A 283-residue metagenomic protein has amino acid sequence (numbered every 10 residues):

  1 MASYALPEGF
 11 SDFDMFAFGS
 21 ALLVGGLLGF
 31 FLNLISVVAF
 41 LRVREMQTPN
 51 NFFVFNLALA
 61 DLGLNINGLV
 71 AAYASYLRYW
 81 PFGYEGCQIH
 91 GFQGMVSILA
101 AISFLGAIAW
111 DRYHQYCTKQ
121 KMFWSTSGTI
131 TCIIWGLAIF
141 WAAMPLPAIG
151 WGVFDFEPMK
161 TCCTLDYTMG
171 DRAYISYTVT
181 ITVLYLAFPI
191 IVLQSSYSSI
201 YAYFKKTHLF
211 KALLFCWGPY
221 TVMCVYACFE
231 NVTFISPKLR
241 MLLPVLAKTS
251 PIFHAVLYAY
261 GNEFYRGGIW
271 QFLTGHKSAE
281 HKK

Functional and structural regions predicted by a protein language model:
M1-F31: Extracellular N-terminal segment of 7TM GPCRs
A2-P7, Y79-M95, S127-T131, F140-A187: Loop architecture of class A 7-transmembrane GPCRs
S11-S20, P49-I108, H114-M122: Extracellular TM2-ECL1-early TM3 structural module of rhodopsin-like
G26-G29, N56-G68, I130-A142, T182-I190 (+2 more regions): Alpha-helical transmembrane segments of multi-pass membrane proteins
F30-L41, N65-L69, V96-K119, T131-C132 (+1 more regions): Cytoplasm-facing ends of alpha-helical transmembrane segments in multi-pass membrane proteins
F104-Y116, P145-E157, V179-A227, L257-A259: Class A (rhodopsin-like) GPCR signature focused on the TM5-ICL3 interface and adjacent 7TM helical core
F215-V225, M241-K283: Seventh transmembrane helix
V225-L239: Extracellular/periplasmic helix-loop-helix junctions in multi-pass membrane proteins
